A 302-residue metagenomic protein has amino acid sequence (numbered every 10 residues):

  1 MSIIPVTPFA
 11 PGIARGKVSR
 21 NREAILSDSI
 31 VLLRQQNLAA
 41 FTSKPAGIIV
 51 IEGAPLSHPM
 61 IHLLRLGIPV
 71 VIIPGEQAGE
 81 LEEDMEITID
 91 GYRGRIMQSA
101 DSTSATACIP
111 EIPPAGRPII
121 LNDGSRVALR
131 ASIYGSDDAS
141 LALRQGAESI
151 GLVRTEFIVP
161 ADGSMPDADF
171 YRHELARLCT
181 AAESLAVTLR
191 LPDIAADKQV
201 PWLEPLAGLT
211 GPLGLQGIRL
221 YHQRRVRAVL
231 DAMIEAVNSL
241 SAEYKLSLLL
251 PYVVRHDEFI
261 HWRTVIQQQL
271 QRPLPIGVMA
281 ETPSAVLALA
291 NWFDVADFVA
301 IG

Functional and structural regions predicted by a protein language model:
S2-A147: Acidic, glycine-rich flexible loop/linker segments
E111-G302: Conserved alpha/beta-domain cores
